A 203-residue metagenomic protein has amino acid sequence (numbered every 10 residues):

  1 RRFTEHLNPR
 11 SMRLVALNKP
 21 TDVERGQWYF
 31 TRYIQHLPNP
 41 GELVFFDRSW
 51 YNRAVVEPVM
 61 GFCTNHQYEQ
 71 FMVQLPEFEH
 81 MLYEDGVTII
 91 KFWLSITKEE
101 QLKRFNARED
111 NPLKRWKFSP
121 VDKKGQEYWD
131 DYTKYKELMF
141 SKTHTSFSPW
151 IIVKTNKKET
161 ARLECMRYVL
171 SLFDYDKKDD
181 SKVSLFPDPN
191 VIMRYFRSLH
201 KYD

Functional and structural regions predicted by a protein language model:
R1-D203: Glycine-rich phosphate-binding loop of ATP-dependent small-molecule kinases
